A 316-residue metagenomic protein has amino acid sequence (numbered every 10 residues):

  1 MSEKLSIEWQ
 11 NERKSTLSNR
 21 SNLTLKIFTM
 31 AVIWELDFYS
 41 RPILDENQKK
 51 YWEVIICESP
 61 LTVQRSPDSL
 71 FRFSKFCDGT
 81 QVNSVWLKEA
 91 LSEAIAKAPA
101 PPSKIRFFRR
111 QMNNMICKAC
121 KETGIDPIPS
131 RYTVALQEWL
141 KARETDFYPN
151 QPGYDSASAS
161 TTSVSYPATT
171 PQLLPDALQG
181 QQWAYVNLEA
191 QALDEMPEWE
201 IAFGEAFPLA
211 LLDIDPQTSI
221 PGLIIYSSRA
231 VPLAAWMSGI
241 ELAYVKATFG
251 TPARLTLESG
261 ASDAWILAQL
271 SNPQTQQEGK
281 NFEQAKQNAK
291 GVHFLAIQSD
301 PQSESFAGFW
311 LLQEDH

Functional and structural regions predicted by a protein language model:
S2-H316: Secondary-structure boundary/capping micro-motif
